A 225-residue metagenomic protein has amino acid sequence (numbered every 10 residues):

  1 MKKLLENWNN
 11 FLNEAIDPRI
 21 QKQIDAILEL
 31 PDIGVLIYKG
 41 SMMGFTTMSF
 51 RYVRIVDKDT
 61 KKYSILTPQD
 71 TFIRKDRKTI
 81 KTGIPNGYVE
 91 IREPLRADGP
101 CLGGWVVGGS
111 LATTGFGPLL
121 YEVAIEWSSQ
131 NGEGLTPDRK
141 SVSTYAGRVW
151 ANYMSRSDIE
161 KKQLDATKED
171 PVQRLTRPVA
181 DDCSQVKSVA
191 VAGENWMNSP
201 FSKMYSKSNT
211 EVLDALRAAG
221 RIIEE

Functional and structural regions predicted by a protein language model:
W8-T114, E122-E225: Non-catalytic substrate-recognition and accessory regions of acyl/acetyltransferase enzymes
P118: Residues forming the Rossmann-fold NAD(P)(H) cofactor-binding site
